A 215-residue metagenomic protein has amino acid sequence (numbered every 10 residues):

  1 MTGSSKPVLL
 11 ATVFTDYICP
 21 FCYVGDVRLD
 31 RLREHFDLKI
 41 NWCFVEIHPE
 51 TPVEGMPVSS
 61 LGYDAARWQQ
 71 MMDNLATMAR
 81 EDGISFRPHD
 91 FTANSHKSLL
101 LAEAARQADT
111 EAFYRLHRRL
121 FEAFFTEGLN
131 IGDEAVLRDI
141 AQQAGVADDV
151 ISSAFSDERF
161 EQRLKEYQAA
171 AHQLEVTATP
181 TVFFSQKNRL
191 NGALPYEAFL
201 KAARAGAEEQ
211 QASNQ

Functional and structural regions predicted by a protein language model:
T2-L38, Q107-E111, R115, R119-Q215: C-terminal cap of thioredoxin/glutaredoxin-like
Y23-G128: Structural alpha/beta surface segment adjacent to cysteine/selenocysteine redox centers across thiol/disulfide enzymes
